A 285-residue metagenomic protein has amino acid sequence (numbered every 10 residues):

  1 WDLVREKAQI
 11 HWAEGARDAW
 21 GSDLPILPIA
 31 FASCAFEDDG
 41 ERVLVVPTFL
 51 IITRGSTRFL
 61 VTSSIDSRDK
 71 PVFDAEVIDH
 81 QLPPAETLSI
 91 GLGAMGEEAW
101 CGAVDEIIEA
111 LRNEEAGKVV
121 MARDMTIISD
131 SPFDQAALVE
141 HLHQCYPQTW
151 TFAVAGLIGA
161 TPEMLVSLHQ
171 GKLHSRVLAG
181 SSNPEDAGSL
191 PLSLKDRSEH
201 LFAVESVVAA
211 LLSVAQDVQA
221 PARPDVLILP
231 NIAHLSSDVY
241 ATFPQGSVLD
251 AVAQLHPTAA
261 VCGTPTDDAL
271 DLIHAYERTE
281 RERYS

Functional and structural regions predicted by a protein language model:
W1-K7, D66-S67, V72-D105, I127-I128 (+1 more regions): Contiguous alpha-helical scaffold segments within structured protein domains that host functional hotspots
V4-T126, L194, V214-Q216: Non-catalytic accessory segments adjacent to catalytic cores
W12, A16, I108-L111, E115 (+7 more regions): Structural signal for hydrophobic packing residues in well-ordered secondary-structure cores of soluble enzyme domains
G15, D23-A30, L82-T87, A116-G117 (+5 more regions): Generic detector of short, locally flexible boundary/turn motifs and exposed helical patches
P25, E41-F49, R58, R123-F202 (+1 more regions): An anion-binding catalytic pocket shared by soluble metabolic enzymes
A32, E114, V166, E205 (+1 more regions): A residue-level signal for conserved active-site and pocket-lining positions in enzyme catalytic cores
E280-S285: Glycine-rich active-site loop/lid that clamps phosphate-bearing ligands
